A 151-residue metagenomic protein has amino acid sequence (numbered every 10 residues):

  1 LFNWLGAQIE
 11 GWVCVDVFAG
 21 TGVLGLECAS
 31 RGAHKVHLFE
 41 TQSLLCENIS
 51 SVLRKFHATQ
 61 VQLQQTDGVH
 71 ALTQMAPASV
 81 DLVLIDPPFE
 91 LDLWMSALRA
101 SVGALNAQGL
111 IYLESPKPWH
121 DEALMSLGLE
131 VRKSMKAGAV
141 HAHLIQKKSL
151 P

Functional and structural regions predicted by a protein language model:
F2-P151: Class I S-adenosyl-L-methionine-dependent methyltransferase catalytic core
